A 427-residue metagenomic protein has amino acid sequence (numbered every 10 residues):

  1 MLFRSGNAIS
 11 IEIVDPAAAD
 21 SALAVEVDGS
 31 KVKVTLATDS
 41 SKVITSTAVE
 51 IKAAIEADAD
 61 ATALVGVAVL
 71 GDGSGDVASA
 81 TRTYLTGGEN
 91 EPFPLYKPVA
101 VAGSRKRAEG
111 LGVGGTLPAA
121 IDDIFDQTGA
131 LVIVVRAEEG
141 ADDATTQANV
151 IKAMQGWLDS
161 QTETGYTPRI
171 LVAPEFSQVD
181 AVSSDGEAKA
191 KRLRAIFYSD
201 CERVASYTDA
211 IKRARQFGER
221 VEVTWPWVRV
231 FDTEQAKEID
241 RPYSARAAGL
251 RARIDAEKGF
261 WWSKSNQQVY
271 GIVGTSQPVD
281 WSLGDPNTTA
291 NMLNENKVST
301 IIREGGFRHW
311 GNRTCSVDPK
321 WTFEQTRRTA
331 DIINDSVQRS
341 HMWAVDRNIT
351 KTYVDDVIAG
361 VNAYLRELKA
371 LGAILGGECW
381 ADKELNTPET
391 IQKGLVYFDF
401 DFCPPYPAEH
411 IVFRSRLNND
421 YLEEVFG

Functional and structural regions predicted by a protein language model:
M1-G427: Surface-exposed assembly/interface segments
